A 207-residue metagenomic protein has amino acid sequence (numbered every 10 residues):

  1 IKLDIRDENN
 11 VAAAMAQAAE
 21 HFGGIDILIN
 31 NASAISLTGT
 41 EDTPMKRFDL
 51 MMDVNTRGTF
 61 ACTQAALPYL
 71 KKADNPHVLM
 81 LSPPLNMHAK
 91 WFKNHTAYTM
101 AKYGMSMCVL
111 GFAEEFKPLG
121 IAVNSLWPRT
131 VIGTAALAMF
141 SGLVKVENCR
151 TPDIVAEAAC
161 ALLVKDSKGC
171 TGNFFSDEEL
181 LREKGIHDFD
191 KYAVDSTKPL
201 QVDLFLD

Functional and structural regions predicted by a protein language model:
K2-A13, M45: The beta1-alpha1 cofactor-binding region of Rossmann-like NAD(H)/NADP(H)-dependent oxidoreductases
G24, S106-L110, F116-P128, K168-F175: Conserved Rossmann-fold SDR core element
N30-S33, P76-P83, A122-W127, T171: Structural signature of the Rossmann-like NAD(P)-dependent dehydrogenase/reductase core
G39-D49: Substrate-binding pocket helix/loop in short-chain dehydrogenase/reductase
T63-Q64, L110: A short, exposed helix-loop element centered on a Lys and neighboring polar residues
K71-K72, P76-P118, T130-V131: Catalytic loop of short-chain dehydrogenase/reductase
S125-L126, V144-D207: C-terminal helical subdomain
